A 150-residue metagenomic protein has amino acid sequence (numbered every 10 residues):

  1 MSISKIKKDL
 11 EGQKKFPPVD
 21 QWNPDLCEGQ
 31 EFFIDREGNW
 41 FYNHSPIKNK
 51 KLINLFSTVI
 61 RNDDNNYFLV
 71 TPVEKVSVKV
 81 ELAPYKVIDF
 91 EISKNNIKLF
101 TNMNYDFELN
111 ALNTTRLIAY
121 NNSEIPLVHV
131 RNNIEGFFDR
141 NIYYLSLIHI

Functional and structural regions predicted by a protein language model:
S2-N66: Long, hydrophobic N-terminal alpha-helical segment
T71-Y144: Charged linear interaction tracts used for macromolecular binding and regulation
I148-I150: Conserved small/polar residues in nucleotide/adenosyl-binding loops
